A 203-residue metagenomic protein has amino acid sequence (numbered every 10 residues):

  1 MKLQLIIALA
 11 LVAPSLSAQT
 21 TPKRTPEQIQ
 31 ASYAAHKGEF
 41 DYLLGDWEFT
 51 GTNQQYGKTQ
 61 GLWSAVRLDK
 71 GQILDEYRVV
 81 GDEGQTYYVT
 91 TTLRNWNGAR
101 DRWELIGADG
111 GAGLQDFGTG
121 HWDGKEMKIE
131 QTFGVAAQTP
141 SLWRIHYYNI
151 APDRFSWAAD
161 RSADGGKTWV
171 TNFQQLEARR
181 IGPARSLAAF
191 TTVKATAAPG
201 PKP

Functional and structural regions predicted by a protein language model:
K2-A8: Sec-dependent signal peptide recognition, specifically the positively charged N-region followed immediately by
L9-L11, E48: Extended rod-forming repeat segments used as scaffolds/tethers
A13-S15: N-terminal signal peptide c-region/cleavage motif recognized by signal peptidases
Q19-P203: Hydrophobic small-molecule pocket/channel-lining residues, especially in calycin-type beta-barrels
